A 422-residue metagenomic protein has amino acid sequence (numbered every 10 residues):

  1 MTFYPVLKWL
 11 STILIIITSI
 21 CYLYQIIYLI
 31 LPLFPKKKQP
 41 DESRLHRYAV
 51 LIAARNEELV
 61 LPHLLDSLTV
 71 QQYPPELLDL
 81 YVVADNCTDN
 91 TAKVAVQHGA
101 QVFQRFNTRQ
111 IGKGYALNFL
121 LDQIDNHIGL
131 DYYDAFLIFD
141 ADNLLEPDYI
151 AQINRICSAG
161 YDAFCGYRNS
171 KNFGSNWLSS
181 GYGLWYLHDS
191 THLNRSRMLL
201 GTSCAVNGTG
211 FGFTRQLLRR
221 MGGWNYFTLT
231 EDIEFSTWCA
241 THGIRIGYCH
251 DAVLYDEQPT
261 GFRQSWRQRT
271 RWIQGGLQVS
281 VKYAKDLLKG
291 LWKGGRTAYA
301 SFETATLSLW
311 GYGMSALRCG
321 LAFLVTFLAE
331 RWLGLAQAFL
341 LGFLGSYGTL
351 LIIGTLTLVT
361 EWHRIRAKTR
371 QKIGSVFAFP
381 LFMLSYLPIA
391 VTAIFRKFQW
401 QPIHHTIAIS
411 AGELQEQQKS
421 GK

Functional and structural regions predicted by a protein language model:
M1-D66: N-proximal low-complexity "stem/linker" segments adjacent to membrane-targeting elements
L29-K36, D41-L45, K285-A300, V325 (+1 more regions): Juxtamembrane C-terminal module of membrane proteins
H46-A49, D79, R219, E234: Cell-envelope/extracellular polymer assembly enzymes that use nucleotide-activated donors
D66-L77: Short, acidic, metal-binding catalytic loop of nucleotide-sugar glycosyltransferases
A84-A92, N107-R109, L144: A conserved acidic beta->alpha catalytic loop
F106-G129, P147-L229, W266, T270-I273 (+2 more regions): Long helical/loop segments within the catalytic core of UDP-sugar-dependent glycosyltransferases, especially the large
I128-L144: Short beta-strand-to-loop acidic/aromatic patch adjacent to the donor-nucleotide binding site
G201, S236-L254: Catalytic donor-sugar/metal-binding loop of nucleotide-sugar-dependent glycosyltransferases
